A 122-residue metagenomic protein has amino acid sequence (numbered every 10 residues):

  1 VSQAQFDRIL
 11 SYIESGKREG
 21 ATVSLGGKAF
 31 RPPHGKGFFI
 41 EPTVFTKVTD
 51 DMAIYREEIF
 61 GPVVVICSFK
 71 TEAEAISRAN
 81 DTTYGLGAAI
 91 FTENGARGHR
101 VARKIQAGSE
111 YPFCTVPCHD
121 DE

Functional and structural regions predicted by a protein language model:
V1-L10: Short beta-strand to alpha-helix junction loop
I13, R18, A29-P32, K36-E122: Conserved C-terminal structural/oligomerization subdomain of aldehyde/semialdehyde dehydrogenase
V23-G27: Diglycine-centered glycine-rich loop/turn motifs
